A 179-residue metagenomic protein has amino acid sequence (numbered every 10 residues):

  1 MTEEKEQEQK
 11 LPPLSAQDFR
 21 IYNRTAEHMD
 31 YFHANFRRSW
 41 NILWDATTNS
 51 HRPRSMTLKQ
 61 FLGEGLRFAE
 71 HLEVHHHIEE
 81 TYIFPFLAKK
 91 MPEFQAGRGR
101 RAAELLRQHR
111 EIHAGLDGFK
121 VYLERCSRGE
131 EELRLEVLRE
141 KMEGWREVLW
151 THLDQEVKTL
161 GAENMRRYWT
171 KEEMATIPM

Functional and structural regions predicted by a protein language model:
M1-M179: Small-residue-biased structural context
